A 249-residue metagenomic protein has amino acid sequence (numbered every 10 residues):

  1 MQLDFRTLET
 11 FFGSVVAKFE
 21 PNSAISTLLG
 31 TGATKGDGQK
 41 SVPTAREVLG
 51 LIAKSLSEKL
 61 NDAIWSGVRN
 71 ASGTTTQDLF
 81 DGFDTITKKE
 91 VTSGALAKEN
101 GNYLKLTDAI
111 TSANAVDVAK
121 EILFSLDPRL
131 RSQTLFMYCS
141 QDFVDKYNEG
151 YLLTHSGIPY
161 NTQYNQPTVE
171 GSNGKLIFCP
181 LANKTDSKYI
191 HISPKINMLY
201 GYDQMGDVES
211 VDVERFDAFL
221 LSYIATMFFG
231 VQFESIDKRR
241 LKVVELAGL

Functional and structural regions predicted by a protein language model:
M1-S132, Q141-I158, Y200-L249: Flexible, glycine/threonine- and acidic-rich loop/arm segments that mediate assembly and lattice contacts in viral
T134-F136: Beta-sheet entry/capping signal
Y138, D142-Y202: Intrinsically disordered, low-complexity segments enriched in Gly and acidic/Ser/Thr residues that form flexible
